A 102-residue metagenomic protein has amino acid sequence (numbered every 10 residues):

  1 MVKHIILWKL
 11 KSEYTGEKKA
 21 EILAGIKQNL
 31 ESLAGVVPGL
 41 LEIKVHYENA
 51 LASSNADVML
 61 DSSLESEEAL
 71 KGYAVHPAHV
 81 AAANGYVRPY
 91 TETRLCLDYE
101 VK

Functional and structural regions predicted by a protein language model:
M1-D57, E65-G72, D98-K102: Short S/T/G/P-rich N-terminal loop/turn motif that feeds into the first structured element of a domain
E67-L95: C-terminal structural segments of small proteins and small subunits
